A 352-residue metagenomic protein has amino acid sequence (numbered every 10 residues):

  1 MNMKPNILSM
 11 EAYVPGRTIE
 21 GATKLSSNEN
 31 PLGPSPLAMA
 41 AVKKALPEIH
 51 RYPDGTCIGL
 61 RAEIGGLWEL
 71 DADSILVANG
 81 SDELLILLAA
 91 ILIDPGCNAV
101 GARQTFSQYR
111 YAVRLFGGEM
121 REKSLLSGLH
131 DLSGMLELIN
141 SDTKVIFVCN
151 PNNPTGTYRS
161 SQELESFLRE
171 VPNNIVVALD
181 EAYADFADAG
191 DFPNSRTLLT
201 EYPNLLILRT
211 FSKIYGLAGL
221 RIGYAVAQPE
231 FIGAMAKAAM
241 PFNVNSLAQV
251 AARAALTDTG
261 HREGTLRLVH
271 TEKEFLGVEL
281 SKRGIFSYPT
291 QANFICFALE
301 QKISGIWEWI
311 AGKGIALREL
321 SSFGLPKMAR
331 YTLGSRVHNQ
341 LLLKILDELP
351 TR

Functional and structural regions predicted by a protein language model:
M1-R51: N-terminal "arm"/small-domain region of PLP-dependent enzymes with the aminotransferase-like
S35, N204-Y288: PLP-dependent aminotransferase class I/II
H50-N98: Phosphate-binding glycine-rich loop
I91-V148: PLP-dependent aminotransferase-like
R114, L132-S141, P154-V177, E181-S212: Active-site pre-lysine segment of PLP-dependent enzymes
Q162, W309-K313, L317-R318, S322-R352: PLP-dependent enzyme catalytic core of the Aspartate aminotransferase-like
H270, E279-K313, A329: Conserved PLP-binding catalytic core of the aspartate aminotransferase-like
